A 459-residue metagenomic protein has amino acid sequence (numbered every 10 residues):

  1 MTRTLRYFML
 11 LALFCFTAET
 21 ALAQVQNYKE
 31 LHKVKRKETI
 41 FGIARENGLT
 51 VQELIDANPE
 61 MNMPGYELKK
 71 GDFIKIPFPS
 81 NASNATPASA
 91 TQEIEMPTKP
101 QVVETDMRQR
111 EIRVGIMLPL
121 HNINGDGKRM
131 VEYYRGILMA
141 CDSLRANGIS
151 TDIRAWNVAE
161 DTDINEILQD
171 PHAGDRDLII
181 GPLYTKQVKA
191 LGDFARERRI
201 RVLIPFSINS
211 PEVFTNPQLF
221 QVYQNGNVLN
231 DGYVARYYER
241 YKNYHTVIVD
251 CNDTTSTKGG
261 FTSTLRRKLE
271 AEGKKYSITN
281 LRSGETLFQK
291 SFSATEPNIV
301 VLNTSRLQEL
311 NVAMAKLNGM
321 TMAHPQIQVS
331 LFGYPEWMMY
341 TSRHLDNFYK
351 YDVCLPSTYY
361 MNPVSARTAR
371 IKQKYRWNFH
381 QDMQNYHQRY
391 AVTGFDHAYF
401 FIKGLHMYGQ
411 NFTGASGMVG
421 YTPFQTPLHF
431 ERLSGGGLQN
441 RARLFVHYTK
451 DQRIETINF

Functional and structural regions predicted by a protein language model:
T2-F8, Q24-E53, A57-F459: Extracytosolic ligand-binding ectodomains
M9-T17: Bacterial N-terminal signal peptides
T17-A23: Sec/Tat signal peptide C-region and signal peptidase I cleavage site
